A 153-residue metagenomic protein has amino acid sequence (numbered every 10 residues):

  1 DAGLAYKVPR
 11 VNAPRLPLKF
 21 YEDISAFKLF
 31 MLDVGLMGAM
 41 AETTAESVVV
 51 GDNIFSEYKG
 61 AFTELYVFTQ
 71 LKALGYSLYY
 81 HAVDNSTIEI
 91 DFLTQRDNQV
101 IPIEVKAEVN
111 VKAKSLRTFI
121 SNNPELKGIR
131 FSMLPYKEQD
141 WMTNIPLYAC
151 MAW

Functional and structural regions predicted by a protein language model:
D1-E89, T94-Q95: Accessory nucleic acid-recognition modules appended to NTPase machines
Y80, P102-V105: Short catalytic-loop micro-motif centered on adjacent basic/acidic residues
T94-P102: Active-site beta-strand-loop-beta-strand hairpin of nuclease catalytic cores that positions key catalytic residues
A107-M151: Catalytic cores of nucleic-acid endonucleases
